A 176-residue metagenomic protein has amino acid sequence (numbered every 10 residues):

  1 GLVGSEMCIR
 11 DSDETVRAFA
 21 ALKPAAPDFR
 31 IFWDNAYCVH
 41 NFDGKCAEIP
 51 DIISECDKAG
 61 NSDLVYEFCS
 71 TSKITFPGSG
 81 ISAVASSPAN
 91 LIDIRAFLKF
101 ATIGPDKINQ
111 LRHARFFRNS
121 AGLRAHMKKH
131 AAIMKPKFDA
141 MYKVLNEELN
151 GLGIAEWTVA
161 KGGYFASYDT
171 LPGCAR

Functional and structural regions predicted by a protein language model:
L2-I9: Short, small-residue-biased leader/transition segments that mark boundaries at the very start of proteins
R10-P77: Active-site pre-lysine segment of PLP-dependent enzymes
F32-N35, C69, A85, T158-V159 (+1 more regions): Short beta-strand segments
S54-K135, E147: Conserved core segment of the aminotransferase class I/II
L91, R95, F165-R176: Conserved C-terminal alpha-helix-loop-beta "cap" of PLP-dependent enzymes that closes/shapes the active-site mouth
K128-Y142, I154-T170: Conserved glycine-rich beta-strand-loop-beta hairpin in the small C-terminal domain of fold type I
E147-A155: Hydrophobic alpha-helical bundle segments that form small-molecule/ligand-binding pockets
